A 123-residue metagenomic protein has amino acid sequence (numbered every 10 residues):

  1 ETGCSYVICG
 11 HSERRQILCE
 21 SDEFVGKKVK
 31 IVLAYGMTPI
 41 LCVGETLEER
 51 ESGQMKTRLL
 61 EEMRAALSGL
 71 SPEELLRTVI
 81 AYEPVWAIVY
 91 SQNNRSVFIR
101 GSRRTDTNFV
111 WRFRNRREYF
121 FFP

Functional and structural regions predicted by a protein language model:
E1-V110, R114-R116, F122-P123: Active-site loop-to-helix "anion-binding N-cap" substructures in soluble metabolic enzymes
